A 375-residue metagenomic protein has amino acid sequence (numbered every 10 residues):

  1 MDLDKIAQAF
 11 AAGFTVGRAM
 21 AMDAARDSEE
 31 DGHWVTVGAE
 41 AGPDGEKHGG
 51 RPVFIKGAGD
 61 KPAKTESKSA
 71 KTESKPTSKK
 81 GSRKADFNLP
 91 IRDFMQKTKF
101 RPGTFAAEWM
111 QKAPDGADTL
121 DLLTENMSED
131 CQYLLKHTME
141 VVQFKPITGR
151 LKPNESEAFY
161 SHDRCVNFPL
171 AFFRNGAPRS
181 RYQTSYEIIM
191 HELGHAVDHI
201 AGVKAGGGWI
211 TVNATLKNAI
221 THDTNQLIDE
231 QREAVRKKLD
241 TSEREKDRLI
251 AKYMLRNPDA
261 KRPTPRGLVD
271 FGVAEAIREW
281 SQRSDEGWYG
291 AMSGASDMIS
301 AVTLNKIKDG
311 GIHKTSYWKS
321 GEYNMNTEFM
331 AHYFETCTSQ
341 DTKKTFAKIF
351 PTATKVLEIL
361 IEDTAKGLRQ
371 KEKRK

Functional and structural regions predicted by a protein language model:
M1-D31: Intrinsic-disorder/low-complexity detector
L3, M20-M22, W34-V35, V53-I55 (+1 more regions): Hydrophobic/aromatic hotspots within intrinsically disordered, low-complexity regions
K5, K61-K64, K68-K71, K75 (+2 more regions): Asparagine/serine/threonine-enriched low-complexity, disordered tracts, especially those forming N-linked glycosylation
A25-S67, S74: Arg/Lys-rich, low-complexity, intrinsically disordered basic segments
H33, F94-E125, Q132-K375: Active-site-flanking segments in enzyme catalytic domains
T77-T98: N-terminal low-complexity, Pro/Thr/Ser-rich intrinsically disordered segments that act as propeptides or flexible
